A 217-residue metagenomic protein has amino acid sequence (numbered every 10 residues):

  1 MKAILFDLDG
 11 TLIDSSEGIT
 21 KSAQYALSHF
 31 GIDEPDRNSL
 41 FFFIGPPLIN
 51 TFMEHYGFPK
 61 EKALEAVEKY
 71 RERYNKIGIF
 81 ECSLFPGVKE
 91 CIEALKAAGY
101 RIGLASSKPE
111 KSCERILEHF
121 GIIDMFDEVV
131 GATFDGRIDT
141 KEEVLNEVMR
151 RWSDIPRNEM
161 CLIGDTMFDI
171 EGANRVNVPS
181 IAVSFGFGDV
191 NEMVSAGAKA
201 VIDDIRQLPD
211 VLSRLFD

Functional and structural regions predicted by a protein language model:
M1-F42, Y56: Active-site neighborhood of HAD-like aspartate-dependent phosphohydrolases
A23, C91-L117: Substrate-recognition element of Asp-dependent hydrolases with the DxDx(T/V) motif
A26-L27, P47-K60, I116-H119, V144 (+1 more regions): Helix-loop "lid/cap" segments that line or gate small-molecule binding pockets
D33, P59, I123-D127, K199-I202: Conserved H-loop
M53-E90, A98-Y100: Metal-dependent phosphoesterase signature
I123-I138: A short, structured active-site edge motif that brings together acidic residues
K141-E171: Conserved Lys-Pro-Asp/Glu-containing loop-to-beta segment of HAD-superfamily phosphomonoesterases, centered on
L162-A200: Acidic, Mg2+-coordinating phosphoryl-transfer loop and its flanking beta/alpha structural elements, shared across
